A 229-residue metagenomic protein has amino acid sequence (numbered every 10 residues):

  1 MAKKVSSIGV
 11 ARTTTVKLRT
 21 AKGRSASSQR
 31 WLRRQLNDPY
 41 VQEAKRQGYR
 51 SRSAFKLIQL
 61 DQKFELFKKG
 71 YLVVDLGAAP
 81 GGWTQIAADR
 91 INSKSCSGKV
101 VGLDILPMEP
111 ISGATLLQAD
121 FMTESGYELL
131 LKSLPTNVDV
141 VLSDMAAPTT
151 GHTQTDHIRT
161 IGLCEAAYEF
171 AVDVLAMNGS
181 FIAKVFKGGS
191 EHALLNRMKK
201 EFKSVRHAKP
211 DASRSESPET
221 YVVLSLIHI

Functional and structural regions predicted by a protein language model:
A2, T15-K69: Class I SAM-dependent methyltransferase Rossmann-like catalytic core, especially the SAM/SAH-binding loop
A2-V5, I111-S112, H152-S225: C-terminal substrate-binding/active-site "lid" region of AdoMet-derived donor-dependent transferases
K69-A79: Conserved class I S-adenosyl-L-methionine
P80-S93: Conserved SAM-binding loop of SAM-dependent methyltransferases across substrates and taxa, primarily the Class I
I91-C96, L175-A176: Helix-to-beta-strand junctions that scaffold the AdoMet/dcAdoMet cofactor pocket in Class I SAM-dependent enzymes
K99-L103: Conserved SAM-binding motif I beta-strand of class I
I105-L142, P148: S-adenosyl-L-methionine
I227-I229: Conserved small/polar residues in nucleotide/adenosyl-binding loops
